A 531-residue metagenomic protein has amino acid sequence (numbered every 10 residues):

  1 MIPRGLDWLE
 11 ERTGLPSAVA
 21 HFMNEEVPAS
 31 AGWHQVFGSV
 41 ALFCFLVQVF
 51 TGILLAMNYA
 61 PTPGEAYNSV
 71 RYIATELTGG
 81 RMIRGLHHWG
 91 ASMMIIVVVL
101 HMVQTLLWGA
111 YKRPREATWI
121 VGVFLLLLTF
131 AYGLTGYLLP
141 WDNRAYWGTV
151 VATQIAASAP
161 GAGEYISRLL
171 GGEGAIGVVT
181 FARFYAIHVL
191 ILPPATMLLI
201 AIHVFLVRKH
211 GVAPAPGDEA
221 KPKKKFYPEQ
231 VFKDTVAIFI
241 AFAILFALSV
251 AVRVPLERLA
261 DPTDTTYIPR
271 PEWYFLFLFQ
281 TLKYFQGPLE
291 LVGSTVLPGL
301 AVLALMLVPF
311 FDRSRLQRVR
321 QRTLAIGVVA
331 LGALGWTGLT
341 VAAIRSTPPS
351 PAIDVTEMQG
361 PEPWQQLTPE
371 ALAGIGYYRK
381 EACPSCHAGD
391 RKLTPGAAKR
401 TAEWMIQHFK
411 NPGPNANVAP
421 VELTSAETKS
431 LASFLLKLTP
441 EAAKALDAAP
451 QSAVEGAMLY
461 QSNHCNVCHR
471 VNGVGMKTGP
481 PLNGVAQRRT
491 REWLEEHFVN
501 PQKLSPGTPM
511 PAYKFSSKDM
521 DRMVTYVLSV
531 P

Functional and structural regions predicted by a protein language model:
M1-L15, A20-V27, Q35-G38, F45 (+9 more regions): N-terminal export/targeting leaders of redox proteins
P3-G14, A56-A60, S92-G109, W119-I120 (+2 more regions): Transmembrane-helix bundle segments that line or gate the permeation/cavity pathway in multi-pass membrane proteins
L15, E25, A56-G85, T149-G177 (+1 more regions): Extracytosolic (periplasmic/ER-lumenal) interhelical loops and adjacent juxtamembrane/interface segments of multi-pass
Y274, G389-A398, Q407-P450, M476-V485 (+1 more regions): Axial heme c-ligation environment in periplasmic c-type cytochrome domains
R345-S346, S350-I353, P369-P384, T394-E403 (+3 more regions): Sequence context surrounding c-type heme c attachment/ligation sites in exported
A352-R379, K437-Q461: Electrostatic cytochrome c docking/interface patches
G374, K380-D390, M405, L431 (+6 more regions): The canonical Cys-X-X-Cys-His
